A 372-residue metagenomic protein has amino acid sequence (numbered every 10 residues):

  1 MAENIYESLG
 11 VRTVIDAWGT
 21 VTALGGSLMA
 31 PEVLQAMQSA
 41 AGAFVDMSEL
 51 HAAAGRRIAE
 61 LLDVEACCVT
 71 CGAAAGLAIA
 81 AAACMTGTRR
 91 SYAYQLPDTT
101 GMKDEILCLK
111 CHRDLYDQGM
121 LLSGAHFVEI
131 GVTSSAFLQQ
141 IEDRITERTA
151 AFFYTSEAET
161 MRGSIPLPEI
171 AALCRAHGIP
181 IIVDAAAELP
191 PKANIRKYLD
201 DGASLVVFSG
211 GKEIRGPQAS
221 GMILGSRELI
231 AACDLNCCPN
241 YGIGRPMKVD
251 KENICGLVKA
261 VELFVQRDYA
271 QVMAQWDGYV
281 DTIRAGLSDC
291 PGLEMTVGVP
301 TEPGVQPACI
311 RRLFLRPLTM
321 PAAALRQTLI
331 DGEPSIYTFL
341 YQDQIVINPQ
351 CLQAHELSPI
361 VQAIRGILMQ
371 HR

Functional and structural regions predicted by a protein language model:
M1, A36, A40-S48: N-terminal alpha-helical segment of soluble enzymes
A2-L24, L28-M29, L50, G55-T70 (+4 more regions): Conserved PLP-enzyme active-site core in the AAT-like
I5, G286-Q362: Conserved C-terminal alpha-helix-loop-beta "cap" of PLP-dependent enzymes that closes/shapes the active-site mouth
T13-A23, E32-A41, A308-L313, I345: Generic N-terminal amphipathic, Lys/Arg-enriched alpha-helix
I15-S27, F44, S48, I310 (+3 more regions): Domain-scale selection of a single, long terminal region that carries the protein's primary operational module
M47-A52, A66-C68, G244-K248, R267-W276 (+3 more regions): Flexible, glycine/charged-enriched surface loops at secondary-structure junctions
N240-Y241, I330-Y337, R365-R372: A common structural junction motif
V261-A285: Structural signature of PLP-dependent enzymes
